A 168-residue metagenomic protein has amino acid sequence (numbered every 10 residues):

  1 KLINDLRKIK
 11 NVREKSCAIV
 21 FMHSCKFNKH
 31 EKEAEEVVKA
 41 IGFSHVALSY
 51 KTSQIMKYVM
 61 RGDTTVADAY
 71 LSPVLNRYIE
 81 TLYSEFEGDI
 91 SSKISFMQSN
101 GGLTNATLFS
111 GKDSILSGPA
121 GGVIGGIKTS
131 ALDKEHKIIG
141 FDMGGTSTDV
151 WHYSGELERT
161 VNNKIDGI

Functional and structural regions predicted by a protein language model:
K1-I168: N-terminally biased helix-coil "hinge/interface" segments that flank
